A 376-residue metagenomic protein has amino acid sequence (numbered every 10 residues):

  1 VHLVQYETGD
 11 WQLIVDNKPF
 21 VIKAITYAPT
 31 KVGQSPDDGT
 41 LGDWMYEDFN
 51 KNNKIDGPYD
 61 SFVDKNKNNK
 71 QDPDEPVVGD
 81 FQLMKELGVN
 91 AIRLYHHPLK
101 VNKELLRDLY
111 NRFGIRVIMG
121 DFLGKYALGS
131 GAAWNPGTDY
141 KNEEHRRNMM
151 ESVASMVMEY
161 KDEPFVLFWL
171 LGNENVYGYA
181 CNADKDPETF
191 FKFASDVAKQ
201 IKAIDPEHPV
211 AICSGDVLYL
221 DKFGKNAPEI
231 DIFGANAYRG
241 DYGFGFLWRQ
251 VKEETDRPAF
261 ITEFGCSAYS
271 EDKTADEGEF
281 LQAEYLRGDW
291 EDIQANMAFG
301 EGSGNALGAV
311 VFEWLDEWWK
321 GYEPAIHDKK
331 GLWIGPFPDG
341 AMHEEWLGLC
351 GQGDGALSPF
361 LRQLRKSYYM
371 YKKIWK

Functional and structural regions predicted by a protein language model:
V1-Q12: Short acidic, Pro/Gly- and aromatic-enriched capping/linker segments at domain boundaries
I14-D16: Structural motif
P19-I22, Y27-F233, R239-Y242, K252-E254: Active-site mouth of glycoside hydrolases
K103, R146-V153, F190-A194, W248 (+3 more regions): Amphipathic alpha-helical segments in well-structured domains
L128-N135, N175-A183, T255-N296, L307 (+1 more regions): Active-site clefts of carbohydrate-active enzymes
V157-K161, Q294-G304: Alpha-helix termini
C213, A235, A259-E263: Active-site neighborhood of phospho(di)ester-bond hydrolases with catalytic His/Asp-centered motifs
F312-K376: Aromatic-rich peripheral "rim/lid" segments of glycoside hydrolase catalytic domains that contact and position glycan
